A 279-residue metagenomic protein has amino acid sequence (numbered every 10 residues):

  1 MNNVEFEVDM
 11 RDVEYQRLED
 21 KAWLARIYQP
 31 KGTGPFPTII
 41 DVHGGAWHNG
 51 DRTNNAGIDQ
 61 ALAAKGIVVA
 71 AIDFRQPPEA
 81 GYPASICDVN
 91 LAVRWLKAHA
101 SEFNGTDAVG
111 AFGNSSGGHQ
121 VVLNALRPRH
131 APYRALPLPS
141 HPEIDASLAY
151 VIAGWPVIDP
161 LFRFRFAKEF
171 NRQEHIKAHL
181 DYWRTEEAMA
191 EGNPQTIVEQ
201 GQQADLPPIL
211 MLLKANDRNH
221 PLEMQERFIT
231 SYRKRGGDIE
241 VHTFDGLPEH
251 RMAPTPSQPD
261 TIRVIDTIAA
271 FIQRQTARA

Functional and structural regions predicted by a protein language model:
M1-T33: N-terminal cap/lid segment of alpha/beta-hydrolase-fold proteins
N2-E5, L126, Y133-R134, L138 (+1 more regions): Mobile cap/lid helix-loop segments that gate and shape the active-site cleft of serine hydrolases
R26, L210-L212, N219-A279: C-terminal catalytic histidine-bearing segment of alpha/beta-hydrolase fold enzymes
P35-G45: Short beta-strand element of the alpha/beta-hydrolase
V42-G44, L96, L213-K214: The conserved beta1-alpha1 loop
T53-A71: Short amphipathic alpha-helix adjacent to the substrate-entry channel of hydrolases
A80-A100: Alpha/beta-hydrolase active-site loop
R94-F166: Primarily recognizes the serine-hydrolase "nucleophile elbow" in alpha/beta-hydrolase and SGNH/GDSL folds
